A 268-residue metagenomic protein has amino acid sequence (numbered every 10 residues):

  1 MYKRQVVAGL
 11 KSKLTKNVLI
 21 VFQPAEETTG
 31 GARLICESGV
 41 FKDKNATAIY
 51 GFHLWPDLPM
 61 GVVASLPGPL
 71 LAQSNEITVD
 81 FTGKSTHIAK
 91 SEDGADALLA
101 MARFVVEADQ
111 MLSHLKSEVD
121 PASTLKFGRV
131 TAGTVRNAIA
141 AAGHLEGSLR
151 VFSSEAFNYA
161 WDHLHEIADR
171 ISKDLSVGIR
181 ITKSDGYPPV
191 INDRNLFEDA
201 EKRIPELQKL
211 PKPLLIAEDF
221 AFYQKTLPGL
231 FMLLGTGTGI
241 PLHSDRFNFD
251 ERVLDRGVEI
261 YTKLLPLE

Functional and structural regions predicted by a protein language model:
M1-Q5: Conserved small/polar residues in nucleotide/adenosyl-binding loops
V7-R129, T134-A138, A217-E218: Histidine/acidic-residue-rich, glycine-tolerant segments that coordinate divalent metal ions
A102-E268: Metal-dependent amide/peptide-bond hydrolase catalytic core, centered on the "pita-bread" metallohydrolase fold
